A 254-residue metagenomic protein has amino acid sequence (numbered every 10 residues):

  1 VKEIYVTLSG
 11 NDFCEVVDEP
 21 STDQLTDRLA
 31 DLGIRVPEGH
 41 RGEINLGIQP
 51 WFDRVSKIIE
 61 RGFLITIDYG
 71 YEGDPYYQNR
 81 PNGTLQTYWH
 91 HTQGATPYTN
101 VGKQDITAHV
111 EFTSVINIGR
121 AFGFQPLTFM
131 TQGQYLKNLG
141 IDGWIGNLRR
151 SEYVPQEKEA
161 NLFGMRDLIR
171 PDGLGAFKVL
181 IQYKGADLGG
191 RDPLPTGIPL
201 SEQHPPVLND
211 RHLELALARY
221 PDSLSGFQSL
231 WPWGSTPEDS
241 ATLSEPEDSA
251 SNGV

Functional and structural regions predicted by a protein language model:
V1-T26, N79-Y88: A mobile, often basic/glycine-rich helix-loop segment that functions as the active-site lid/recognition loop
L25-V254: Long, Lys/Arg- and hydrophobic-enriched amphipathic alpha-helices
